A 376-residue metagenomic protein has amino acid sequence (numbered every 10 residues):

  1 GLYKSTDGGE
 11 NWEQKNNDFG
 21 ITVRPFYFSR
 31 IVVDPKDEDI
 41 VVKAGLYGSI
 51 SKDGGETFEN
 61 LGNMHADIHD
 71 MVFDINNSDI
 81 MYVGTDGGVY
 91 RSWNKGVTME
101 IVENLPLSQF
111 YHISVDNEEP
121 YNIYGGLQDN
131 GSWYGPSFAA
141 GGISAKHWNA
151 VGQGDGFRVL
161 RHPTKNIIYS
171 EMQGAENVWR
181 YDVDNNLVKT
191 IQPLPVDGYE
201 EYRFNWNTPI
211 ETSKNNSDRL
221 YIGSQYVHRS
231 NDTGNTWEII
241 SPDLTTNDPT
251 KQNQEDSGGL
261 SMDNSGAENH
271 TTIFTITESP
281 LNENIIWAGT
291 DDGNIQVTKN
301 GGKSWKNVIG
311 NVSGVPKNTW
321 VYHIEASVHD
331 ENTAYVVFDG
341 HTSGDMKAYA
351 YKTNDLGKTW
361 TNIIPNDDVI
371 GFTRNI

Functional and structural regions predicted by a protein language model:
G1-I376: Beta-propeller blade termini and top-face loops
